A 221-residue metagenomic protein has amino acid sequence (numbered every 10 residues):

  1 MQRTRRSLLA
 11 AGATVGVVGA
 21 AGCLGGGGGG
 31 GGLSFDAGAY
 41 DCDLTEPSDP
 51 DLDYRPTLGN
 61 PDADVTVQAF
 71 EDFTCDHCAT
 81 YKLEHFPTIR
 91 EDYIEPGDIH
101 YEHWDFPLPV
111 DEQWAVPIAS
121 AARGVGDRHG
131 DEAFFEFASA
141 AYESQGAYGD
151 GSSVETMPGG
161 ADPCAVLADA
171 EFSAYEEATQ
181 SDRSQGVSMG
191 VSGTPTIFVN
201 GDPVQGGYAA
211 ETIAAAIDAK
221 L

Functional and structural regions predicted by a protein language model:
M1-Q2, G206: A structural signal for short, well-ordered beta-strand elements
Q2-V110, R183, A219: Extracytoplasmic thiol/disulfide redox context detector
P107-T194, F198-L221: Cysteine-centric redox/oxidoreductase cores and disulfide-bonded domains
